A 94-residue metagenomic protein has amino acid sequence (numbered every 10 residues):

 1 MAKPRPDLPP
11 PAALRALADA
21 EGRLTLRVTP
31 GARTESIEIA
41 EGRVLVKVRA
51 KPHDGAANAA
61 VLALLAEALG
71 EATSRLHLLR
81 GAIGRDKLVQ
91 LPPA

Functional and structural regions predicted by a protein language model:
M1-T73, H77-A94: Contiguous, often N-terminal, cationic amphipathic patches that form binding interfaces
